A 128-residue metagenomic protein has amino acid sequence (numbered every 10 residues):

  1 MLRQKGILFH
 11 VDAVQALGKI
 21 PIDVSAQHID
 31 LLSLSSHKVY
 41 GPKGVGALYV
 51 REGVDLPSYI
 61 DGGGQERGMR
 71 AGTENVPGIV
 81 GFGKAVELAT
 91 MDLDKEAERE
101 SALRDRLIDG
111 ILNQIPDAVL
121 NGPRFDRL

Functional and structural regions predicted by a protein language model:
M1-L128: Pyridoxal 5′-phosphate
